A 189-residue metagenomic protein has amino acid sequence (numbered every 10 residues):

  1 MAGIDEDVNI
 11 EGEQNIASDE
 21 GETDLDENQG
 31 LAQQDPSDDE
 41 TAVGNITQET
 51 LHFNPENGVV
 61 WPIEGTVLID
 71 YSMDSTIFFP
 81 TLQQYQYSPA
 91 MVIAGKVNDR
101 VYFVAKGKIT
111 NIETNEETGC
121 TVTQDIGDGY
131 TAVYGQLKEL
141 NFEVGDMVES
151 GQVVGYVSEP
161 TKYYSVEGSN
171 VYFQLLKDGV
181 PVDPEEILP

Functional and structural regions predicted by a protein language model:
M1-A2, E6, F142, E185-P189: Gram-positive cell-envelope targeting signals
M1-T66: N-terminal, intrinsically disordered, polar/charged segments of Gram-positive cell-envelope systems that serve as
T47-L51, S72-Y102: Short glycine/threonine/proline-enriched tight-turn/helix- or strand-capping micro-motif at secondary-structure
I63, Y87-P89, A105, T118-C120 (+2 more regions): Envelope-exposed proteins and targeting segments
I63-V67, G95-I109, G135, V148-G151: Generic structural motif
D70, I112-E113, L140, V157-P160: Residue-level recognition of beta-strand microenvironments
F103-K138: Zn2+-dependent peptidoglycan hydrolase active-site motif and core
D146-P189: Conserved, short, structured surface segments that act as functional micro-motifs
